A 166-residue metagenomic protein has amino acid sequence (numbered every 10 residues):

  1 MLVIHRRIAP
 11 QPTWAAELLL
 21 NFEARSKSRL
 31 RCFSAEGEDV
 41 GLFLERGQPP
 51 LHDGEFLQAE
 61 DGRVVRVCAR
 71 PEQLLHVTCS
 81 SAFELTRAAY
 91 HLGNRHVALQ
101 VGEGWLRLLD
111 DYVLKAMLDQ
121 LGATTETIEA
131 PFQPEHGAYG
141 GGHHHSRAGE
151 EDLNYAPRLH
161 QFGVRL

Functional and structural regions predicted by a protein language model:
M1-D53: A positional/architectural concept
M1-W14, E36, L109, K115-L166: Helix-rich terminal scaffold detector
R29-F33, R63-A69, A88-L99: Short, flexible, solvent-exposed loop/turn segments with mixed acidic/basic and small polar residues
V40, V64-V65, L106: Short, isolated positions in well-ordered beta-strands
D53-F56, V64: Residue-level marker of beta-strand positions
V65-C79: Short glycine-/aliphatic-rich beta-strand segments at the starts of folded cytosolic domains
S81-P131: Conserved, well-structured core segments that form or line functional sites
